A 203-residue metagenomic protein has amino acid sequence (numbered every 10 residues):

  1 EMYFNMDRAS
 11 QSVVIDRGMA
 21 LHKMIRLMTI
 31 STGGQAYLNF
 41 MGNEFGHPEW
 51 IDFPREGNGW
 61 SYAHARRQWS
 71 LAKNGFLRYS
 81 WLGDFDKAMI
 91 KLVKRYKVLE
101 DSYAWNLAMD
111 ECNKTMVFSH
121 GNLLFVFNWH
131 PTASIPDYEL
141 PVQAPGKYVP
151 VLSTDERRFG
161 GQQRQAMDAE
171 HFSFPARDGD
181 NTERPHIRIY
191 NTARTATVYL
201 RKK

Functional and structural regions predicted by a protein language model:
E1-I15: Active-site clefts of carbohydrate-active enzymes
I15-K23, M28-N39, N43-K203: Carbohydrate-interacting/catalytic domains
